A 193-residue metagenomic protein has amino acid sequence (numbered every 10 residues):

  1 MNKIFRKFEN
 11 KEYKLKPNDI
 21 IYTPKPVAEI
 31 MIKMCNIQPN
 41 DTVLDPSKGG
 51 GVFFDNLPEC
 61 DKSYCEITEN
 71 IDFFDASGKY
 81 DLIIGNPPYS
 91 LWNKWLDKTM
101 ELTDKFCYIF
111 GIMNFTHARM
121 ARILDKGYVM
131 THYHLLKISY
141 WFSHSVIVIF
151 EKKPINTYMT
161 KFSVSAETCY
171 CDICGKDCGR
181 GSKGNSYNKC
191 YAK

Functional and structural regions predicted by a protein language model:
M1-K193: Class I S-adenosyl-L-methionine-dependent methyltransferase catalytic core
